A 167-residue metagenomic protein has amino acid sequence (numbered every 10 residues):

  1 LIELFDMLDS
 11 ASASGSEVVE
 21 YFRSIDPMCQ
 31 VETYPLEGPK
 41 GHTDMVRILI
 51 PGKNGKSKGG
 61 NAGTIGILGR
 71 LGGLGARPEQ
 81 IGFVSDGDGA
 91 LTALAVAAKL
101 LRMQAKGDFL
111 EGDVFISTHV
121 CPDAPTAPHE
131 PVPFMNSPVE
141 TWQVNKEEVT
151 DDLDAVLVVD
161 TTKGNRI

Functional and structural regions predicted by a protein language model:
I2-R77: Soluble metallo-hydrolase cores and metallopeptidase-like ectodomains found primarily in the secretory/periplasmic
A11-V18, D86-A90, V139-W142, K146: Generic structural signal for well-ordered, non-membrane alpha-helical segments in soluble metabolic enzymes
V19-Q30, L100-Q104, L157-D160: Structural signal for hydrophobic packing residues in well-ordered secondary-structure cores of soluble enzyme domains
P39-G41, N54-N61, V84-D86, K106-L110 (+1 more regions): Solvent-exposed alpha-helices and their adjacent loops that cap or buttress functional pockets in soluble metabolic
I65, S117, A155-L157: Hydrophobic/aromatic beta-strand patches that form the interior of the parallel beta-sheet core in alpha/beta enzyme
I67, R77-T118: Alpha-helical metal-binding/catalytic segments enriched in His/Glu/Asp
L71-L74, T118-P125, K163: Acidic, glycine-rich active-site loops and adjacent beta-strand->loop/helix elements that engage anionic groups
A127-I167: Metal-dependent peptidase/peptidase-like ectodomains
